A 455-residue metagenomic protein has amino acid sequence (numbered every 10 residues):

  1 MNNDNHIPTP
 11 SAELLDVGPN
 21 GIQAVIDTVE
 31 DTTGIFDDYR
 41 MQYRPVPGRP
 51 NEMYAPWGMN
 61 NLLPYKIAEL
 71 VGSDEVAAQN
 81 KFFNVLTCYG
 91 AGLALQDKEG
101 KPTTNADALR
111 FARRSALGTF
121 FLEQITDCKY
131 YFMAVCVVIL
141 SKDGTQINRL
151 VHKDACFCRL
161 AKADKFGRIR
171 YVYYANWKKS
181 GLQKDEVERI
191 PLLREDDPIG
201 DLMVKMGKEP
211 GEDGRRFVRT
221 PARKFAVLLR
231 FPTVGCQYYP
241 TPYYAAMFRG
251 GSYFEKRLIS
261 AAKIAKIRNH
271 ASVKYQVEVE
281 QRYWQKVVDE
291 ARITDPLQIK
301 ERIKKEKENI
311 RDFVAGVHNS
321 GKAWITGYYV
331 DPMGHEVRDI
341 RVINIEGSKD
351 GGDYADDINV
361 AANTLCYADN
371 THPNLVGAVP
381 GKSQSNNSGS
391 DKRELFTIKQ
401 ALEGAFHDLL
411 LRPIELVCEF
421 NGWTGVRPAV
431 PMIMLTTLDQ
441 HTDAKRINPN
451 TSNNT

Functional and structural regions predicted by a protein language model:
N2-M59, A106, F111-S320, N454-T455: Structured, contiguous alpha/beta core segments that scaffold functional sites
V17, D97, D127-Y130, V279 (+4 more regions): Generic structural "secondary-structure junction" signal
Y43, P47-V71, N84, A291-R302 (+3 more regions): Extended, non-catalytic structural segments that build the interaction scaffolds of large macromolecular assemblies
I67, V71-L86, G90, Q96 (+1 more regions): C-terminal structured domain segments
G92, Q96-A108: Acidic/polar, low-complexity linker and loop regions
F132, K165-L193, N269, V273-K274 (+3 more regions): Long amphipathic alpha-helical segments
T145, W284-K286, M333-H335, L435-D439: A short acidic, often aromatic-flanked loop/helix-cap motif at beta-alpha or helix-coil junctions that lines enzyme
V342, L416-N448: Charge-rich, acidic-biased intrinsically disordered regions
